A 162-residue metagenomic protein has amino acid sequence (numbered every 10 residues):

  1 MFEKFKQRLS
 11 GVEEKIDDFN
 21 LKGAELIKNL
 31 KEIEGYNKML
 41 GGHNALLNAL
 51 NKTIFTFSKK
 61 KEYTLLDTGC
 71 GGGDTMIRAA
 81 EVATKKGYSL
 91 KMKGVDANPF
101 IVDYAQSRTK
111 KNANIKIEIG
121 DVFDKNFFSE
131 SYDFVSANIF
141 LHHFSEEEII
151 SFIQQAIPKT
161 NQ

Functional and structural regions predicted by a protein language model:
M1-K31: N-terminal, positively charged/glycine-rich alpha-helical extensions of SAM-dependent methyltransferases
F19, G23-A49, T53: Class I SAM-dependent methyltransferase Rossmann-like catalytic core, especially the SAM/SAH-binding loop
Y63, D133, N161: Conserved acidic residues
L66, G72-D124: Class I SAM-dependent methyltransferase SAM/SAH-binding core
K125-S131: Short amphipathic alpha-helix with an adjacent loop that forms part of the alpha/beta core around
S136: A conserved beta-strand element that flanks and buttresses the S-adenosyl-L-methionine
H142-F144: A short His-aromatic
I150-N161: A short glycine-rich, Lys/Arg-flanked "PGG" loop and its adjoining helix->strand segment in the class I
